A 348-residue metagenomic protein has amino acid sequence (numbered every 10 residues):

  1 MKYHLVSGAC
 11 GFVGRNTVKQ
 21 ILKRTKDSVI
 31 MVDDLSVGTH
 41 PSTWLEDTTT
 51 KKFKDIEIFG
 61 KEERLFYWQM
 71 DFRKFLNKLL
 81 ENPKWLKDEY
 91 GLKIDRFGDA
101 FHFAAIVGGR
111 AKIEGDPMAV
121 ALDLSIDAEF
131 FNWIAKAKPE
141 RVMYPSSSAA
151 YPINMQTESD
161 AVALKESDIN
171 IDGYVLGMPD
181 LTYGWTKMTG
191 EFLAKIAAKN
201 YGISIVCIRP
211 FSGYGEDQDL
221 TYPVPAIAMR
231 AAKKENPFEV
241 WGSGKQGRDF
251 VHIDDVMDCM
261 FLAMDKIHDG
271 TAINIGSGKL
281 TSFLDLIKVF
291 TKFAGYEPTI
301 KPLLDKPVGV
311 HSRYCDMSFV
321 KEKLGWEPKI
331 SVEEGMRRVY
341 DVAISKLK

Functional and structural regions predicted by a protein language model:
M1-G213, V342: N-terminal Rossmann-like NAD(P)+-binding domain of SDR-like oxidoreductases, especially those catalyzing
Y3, T17-Q20, T49-F66, M70 (+1 more regions): C-terminal substrate-binding subdomain of Rossmann-fold SDR/epimerase-dehydratase oxidoreductases
S7, I94, V120-L124, Y183-G184 (+6 more regions): Short, solvent-exposed loop/helix junctions and linker helices that flank or host conserved functional motifs
N16, K78-E81, G115, S125 (+4 more regions): Generic recognition of short, well-ordered alpha-helical segments
S36-V37, R73, V107, M118 (+5 more regions): Alpha-helix N-cap/helix-start and coil->helix boundary motif
G38-H40, P152-N154, E216-D217, S282-L284 (+1 more regions): A short beta-to-alpha transition loop/helix N-cap that caps and shapes the active-site region
Q156-D168, T182, M188, F192-D265 (+2 more regions): NAD(P)-dependent short-chain dehydrogenase/reductase
